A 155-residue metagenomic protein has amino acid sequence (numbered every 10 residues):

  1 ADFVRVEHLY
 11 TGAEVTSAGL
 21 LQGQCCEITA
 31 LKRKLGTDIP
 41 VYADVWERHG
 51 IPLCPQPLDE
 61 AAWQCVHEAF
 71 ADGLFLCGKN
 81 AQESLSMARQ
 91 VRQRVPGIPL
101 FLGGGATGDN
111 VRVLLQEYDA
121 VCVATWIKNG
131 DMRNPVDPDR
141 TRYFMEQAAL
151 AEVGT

Functional and structural regions predicted by a protein language model:
A1-I98, G108-N129, E146: Alpha/beta enzyme core
A18-L21, N134-P138: Flexible, glycine- and charge-enriched loops at secondary-structure boundaries
K34, D131, P138, A151-E152: Non-catalytic structural scaffold of enzyme domains
L102-G103: Short beta-strand elements of ligand-binding domains
N110, V136-Q147: Short, hydrophobic-biased amphipathic alpha-helical segments
M145-T155: Ser/Thr/Gly-rich flexible loops in soluble cytosolic domains mediating phosphotransfer, phosphorylation
